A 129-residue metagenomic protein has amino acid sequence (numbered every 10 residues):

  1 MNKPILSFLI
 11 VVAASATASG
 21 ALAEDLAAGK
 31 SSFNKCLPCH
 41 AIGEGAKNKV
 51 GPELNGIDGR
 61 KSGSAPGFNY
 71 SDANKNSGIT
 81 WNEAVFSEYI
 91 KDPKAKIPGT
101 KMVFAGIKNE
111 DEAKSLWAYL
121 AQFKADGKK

Functional and structural regions predicted by a protein language model:
M1-F8: Bacterial N-terminal signal peptides that target proteins for export
T17-F33, E44-G45: Electrostatic cytochrome c docking/interface patches
N34-I42, L116, L120: The canonical Cys-X-X-Cys-His
H40-A46, G59-R60: Detector for the c-type heme attachment site
N48-E53: Short cysteine/histidine-rich zinc-coordinating motifs and their immediately flanking basic loops
I57, K61-S64, P93-I97: A short secondary-structure junction motif
S64-A84: Short Fe-S-cluster ligation motifs
T80-K129: C-terminal capping alpha-helices of c-type cytochrome domains
